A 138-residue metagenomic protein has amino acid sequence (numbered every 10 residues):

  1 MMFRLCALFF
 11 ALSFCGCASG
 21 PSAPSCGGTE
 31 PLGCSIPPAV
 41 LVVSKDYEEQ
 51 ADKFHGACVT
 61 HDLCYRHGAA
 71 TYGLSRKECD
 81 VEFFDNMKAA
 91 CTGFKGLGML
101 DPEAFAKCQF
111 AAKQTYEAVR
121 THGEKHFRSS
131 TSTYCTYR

Functional and structural regions predicted by a protein language model:
M1-L5: Positively charged n-region of N-terminal signal peptides that target proteins for export
C6-F14: Bacterial N-terminal signal peptides
C17-R138: Extended terminal accessory/targeting regions
